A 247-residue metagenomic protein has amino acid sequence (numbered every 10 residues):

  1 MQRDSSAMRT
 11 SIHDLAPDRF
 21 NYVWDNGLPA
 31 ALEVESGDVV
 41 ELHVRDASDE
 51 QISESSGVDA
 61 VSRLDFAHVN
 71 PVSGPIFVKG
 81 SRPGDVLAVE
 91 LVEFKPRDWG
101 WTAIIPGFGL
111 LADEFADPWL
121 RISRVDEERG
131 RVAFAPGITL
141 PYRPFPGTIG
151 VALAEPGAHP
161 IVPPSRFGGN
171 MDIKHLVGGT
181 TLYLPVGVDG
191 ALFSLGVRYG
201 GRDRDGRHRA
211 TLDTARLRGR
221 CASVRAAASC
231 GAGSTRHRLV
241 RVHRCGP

Functional and structural regions predicted by a protein language model:
R3-S5, T10-L64: N-terminal, Lys/Arg-enriched amphipathic/low-complexity engagement segments that precede the first folded domain
L15-D25, D65-S73, H159-F167: Short, structured beta-strand/loop micro-motifs enriched in basic residues and often containing a Trp
G37, S81-G84, G179: Loop/turn positions that initiate beta-strands
L42, V86-V89, L184: A generic structural signal for residues embedded in beta-strands
A47-V58, F94-I104, G190-G200: Short, Lys/Arg- and Gly-enriched loop/turn segments at beta-strand edges
E93-G178, Y183: Intrinsically disordered, low-complexity linker/loop segments enriched in Gly/Pro and charged/polar residues
P146, G150-N170, K174-P247: Conserved mixed alpha/beta catalytic, RNA-binding, or beta-rich assembly cores of soluble enzyme, regulatory
